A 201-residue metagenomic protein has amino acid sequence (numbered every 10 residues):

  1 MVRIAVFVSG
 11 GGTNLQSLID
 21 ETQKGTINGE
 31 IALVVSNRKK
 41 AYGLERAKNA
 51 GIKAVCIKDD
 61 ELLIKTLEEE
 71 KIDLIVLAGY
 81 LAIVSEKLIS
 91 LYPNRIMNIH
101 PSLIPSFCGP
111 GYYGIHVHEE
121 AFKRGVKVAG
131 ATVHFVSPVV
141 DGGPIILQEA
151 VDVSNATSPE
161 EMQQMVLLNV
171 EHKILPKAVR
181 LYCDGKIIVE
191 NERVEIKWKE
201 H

Functional and structural regions predicted by a protein language model:
M1-H201: One-carbon transfer enzymes
